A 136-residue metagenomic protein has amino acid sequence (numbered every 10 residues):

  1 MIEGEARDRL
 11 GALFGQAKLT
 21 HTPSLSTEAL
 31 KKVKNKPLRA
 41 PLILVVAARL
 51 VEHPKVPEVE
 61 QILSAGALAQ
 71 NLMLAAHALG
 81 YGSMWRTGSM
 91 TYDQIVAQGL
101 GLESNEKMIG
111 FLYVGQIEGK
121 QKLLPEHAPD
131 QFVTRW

Functional and structural regions predicted by a protein language model:
M1-R39, W136: N-terminal amphipathic, basic helical "cap/leader" segment at the start of enzyme domains
G4-A6, R49-L50, Q116-G119: Short loop segments at secondary-structure junctions
G15-A17, E60-Q61, P125-F132: Short intrinsically disordered coil segments
N35-L38, L102-N105, P125-E126: Solvent-exposed alpha-helices and their adjacent loops that cap or buttress functional pockets in soluble metabolic
A40-I43, M108-I109: Short, surface-exposed beta-edge/turn micro-motifs
L44, L50-Q98: Small-aliphatic-rich amphipathic alpha-helix that forms the alpha element of a beta-alpha
V96-I109: Short, electropositive alpha-helical surface patch
K107-W136: C-terminal helix-cap and adjacent tail motif
